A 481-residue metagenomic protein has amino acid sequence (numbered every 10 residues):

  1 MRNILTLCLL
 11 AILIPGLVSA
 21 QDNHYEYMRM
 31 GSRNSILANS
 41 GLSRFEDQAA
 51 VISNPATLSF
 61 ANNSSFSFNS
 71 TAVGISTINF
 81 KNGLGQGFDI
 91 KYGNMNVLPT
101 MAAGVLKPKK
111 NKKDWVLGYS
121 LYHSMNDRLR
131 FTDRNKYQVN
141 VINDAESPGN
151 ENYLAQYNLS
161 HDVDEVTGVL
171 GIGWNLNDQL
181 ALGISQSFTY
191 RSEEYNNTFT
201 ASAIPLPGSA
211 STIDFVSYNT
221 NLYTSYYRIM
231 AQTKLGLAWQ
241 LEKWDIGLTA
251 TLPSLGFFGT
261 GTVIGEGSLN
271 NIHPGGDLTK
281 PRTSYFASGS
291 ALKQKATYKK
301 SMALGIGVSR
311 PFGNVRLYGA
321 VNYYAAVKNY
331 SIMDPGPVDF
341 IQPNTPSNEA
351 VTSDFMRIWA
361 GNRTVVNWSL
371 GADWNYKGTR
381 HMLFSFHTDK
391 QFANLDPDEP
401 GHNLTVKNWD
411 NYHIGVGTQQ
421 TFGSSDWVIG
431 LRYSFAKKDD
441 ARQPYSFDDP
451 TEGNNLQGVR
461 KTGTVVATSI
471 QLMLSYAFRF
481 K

Functional and structural regions predicted by a protein language model:
M1-D22: Bacterial Sec-dependent N-terminal signal peptides
N3, G87-M95, Q156-S160: Short coil/turn segments at secondary-structure boundaries
T6, S43-F45, T167-G168: Short hydrophobic "helix-edge" motifs at membrane interfaces and signal-peptide entry regions
L7, L58-A61, T418: Membrane-interface junctions
V18-H123, S254, K407-W409: N-terminal, post-signal peptide beta-strand-biased segments of exported outer-membrane/organellar beta-barrel and other
Q21-S35, V105-K481: Outer-membrane beta-barrel porins/channels
